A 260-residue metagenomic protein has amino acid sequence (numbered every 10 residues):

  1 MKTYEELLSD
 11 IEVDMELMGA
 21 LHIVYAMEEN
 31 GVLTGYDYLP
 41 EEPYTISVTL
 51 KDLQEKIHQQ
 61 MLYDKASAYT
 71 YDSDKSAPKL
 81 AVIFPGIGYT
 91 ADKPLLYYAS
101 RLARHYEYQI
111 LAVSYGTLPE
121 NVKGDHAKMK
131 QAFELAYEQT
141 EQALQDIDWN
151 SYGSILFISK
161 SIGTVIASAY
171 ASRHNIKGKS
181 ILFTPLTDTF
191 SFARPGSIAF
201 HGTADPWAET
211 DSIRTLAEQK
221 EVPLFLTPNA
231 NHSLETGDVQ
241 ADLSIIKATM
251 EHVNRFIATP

Functional and structural regions predicted by a protein language model:
M18-L50: Acidic, low-complexity, intrinsically disordered interaction modules
Y63-S151: Serine-hydrolase catalytic machinery in alpha/beta-hydrolase-like enzymes
I87, T203-P206, N229-N231: Acidic beta-to-alpha connecting loop that harbors the catalytic carboxylate
I158-A167: Gly/Ala-rich beta-loop-alpha elbow adjacent to hydrolase catalytic centers
I176-P185: A conserved short beta-strand
A199-H201: Short beta-strand/loop motif that positions the catalytic acidic residue of the alpha/beta-hydrolase fold
P206-S212: Conserved alpha/beta-hydrolase "acid-adjacent" motif
A230-S244: Catalytic histidine-centered segment of alpha/beta-hydrolase-like enzymes
